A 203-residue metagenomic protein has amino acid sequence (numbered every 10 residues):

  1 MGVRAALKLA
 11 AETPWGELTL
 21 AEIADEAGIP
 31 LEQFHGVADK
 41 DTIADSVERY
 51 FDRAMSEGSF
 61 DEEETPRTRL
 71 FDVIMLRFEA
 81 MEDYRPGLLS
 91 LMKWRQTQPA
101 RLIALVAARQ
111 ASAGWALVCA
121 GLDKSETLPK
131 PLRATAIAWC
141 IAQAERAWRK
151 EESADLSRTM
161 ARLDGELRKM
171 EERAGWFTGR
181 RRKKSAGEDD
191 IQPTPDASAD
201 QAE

Functional and structural regions predicted by a protein language model:
G2-A10, F51, M55: Short hydrophobic clusters on alpha-helical segments that form packing/core surfaces in small helical domains
A5, L9-S46: Helix-turn-helix
E22, D72, L76, S90 (+2 more regions): Amphipathic alpha-helical interaction segments
S59-K93, T97, A107: Hydrophobic alpha-helical connector segments
E82-R85, L89-M92, A120-K124, W148-E152 (+2 more regions): Long, hydrophobic, amphipathic alpha-helical segments used as structural scaffolds
P99-D123, P131-A142, A161: Amphipathic alpha-helical packing segments from all-alpha helical-bundle domains
V118, K150-E203: C-terminal peripheral helix-coil segments that are non-catalytic and often amphipathic
Q143-A147: Short glycine/serine- and small hydrophobic-enriched flexible loop segments
